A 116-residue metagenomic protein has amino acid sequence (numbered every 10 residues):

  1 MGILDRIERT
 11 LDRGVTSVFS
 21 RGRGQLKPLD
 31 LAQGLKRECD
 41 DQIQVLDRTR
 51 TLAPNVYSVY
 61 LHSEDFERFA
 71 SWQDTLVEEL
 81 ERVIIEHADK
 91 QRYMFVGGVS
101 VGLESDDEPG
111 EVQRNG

Functional and structural regions predicted by a protein language model:
M1-G116: Long, compositionally biased regulatory regions of eukaryotic proteins
